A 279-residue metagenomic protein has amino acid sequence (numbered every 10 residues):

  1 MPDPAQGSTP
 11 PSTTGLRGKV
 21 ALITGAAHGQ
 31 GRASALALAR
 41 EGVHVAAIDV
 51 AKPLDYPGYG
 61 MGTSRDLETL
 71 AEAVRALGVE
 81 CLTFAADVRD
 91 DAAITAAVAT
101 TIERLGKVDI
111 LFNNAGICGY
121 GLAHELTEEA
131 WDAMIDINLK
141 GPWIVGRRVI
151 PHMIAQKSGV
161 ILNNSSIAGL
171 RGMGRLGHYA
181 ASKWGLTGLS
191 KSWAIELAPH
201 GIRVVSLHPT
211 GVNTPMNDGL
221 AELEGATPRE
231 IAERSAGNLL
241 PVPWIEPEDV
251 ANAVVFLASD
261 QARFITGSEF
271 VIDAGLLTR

Functional and structural regions predicted by a protein language model:
P2-S12, R171, V254-V255, T266-R279: Short C-terminal tail/terminal secondary-structure segment of NAD(P)H-dependent dehydrogenase/reductase domains
T14-A46, V50: Canonical Rossmann dinucleotide-binding motif of NAD(H)/NADP(H)-dependent dehydrogenases/reductases, specifically
L122-A123, A130-I135, R234-S235: Substrate-binding pocket helix/loop in short-chain dehydrogenase/reductase
G146, S182, S190: Active-site helix of classical SDR
S166: Residue(s) in the substrate-gating loop at a strand-loop-helix junction that position the organic substrate next
A198, R203, I265-G267: Short, small/polar-rich loop/turn modules that mediate ligand/substrate recognition or access, typified
N238-V250, Q261: A conserved structural motif in NAD(P)-dependent oxidoreductases
